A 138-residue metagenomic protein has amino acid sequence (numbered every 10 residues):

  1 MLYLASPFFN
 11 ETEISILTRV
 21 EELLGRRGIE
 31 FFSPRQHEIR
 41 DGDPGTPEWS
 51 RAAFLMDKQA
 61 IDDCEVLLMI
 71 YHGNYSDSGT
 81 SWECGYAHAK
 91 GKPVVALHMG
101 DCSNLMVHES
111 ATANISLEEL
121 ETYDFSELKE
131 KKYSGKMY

Functional and structural regions predicted by a protein language model:
M1-Y138: Conserved catalytic or regulatory cores that recognize and/or transform ribose-phosphate-containing ligands
